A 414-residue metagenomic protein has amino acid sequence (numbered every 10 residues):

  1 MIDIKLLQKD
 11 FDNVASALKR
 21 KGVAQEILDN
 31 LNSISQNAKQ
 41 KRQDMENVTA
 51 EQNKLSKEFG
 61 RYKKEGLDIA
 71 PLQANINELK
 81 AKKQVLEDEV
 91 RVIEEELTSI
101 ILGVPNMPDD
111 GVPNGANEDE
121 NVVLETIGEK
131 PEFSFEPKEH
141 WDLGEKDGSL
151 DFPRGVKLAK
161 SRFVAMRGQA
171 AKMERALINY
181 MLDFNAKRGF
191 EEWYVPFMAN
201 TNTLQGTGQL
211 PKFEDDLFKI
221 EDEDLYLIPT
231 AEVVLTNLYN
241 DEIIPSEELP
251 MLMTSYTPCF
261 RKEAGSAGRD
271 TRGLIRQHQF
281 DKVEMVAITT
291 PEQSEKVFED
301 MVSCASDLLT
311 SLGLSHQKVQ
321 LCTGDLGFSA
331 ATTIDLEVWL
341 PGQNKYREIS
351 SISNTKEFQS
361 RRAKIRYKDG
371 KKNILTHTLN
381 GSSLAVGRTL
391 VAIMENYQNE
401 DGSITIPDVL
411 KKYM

Functional and structural regions predicted by a protein language model:
M1-P131, E145, S149: N-terminal alpha-helical targeting/anchoring segments
A24, T126-M414: TRNA-recognition modules of translation machinery and tRNA-sensing kinases, especially anticodon-binding
